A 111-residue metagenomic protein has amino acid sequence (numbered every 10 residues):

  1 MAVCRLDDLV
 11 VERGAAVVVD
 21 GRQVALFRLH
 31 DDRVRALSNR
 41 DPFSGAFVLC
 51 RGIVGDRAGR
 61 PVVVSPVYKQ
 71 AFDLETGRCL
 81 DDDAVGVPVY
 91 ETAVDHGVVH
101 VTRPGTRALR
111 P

Functional and structural regions predicted by a protein language model:
M1-R60, D73-L74, G86-P111: N-terminal pre-ligand scaffold of iron-sulfur
D41, S65-Y68: Short cysteine clusters
L80-D83: Axial heme c-ligation environment in periplasmic c-type cytochrome domains
